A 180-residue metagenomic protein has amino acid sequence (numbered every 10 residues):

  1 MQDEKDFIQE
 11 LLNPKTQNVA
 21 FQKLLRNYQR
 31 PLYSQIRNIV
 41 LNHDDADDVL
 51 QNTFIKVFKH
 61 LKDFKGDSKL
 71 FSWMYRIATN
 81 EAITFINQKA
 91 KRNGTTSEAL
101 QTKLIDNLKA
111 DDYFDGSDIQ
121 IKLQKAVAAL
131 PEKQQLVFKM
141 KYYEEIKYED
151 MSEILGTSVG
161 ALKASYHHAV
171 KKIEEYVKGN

Functional and structural regions predicted by a protein language model:
M1-K5, R92-S117: Internal acidic/polar
M1-R30, N38, D150, G179-N180: N-terminal module of bacterial RNA polymerase sigma factors
N13, F54-K69: Sigma70-family region 2
L25-H43, H60, V127, K172 (+1 more regions): Amphipathic, Lys/Arg- and hydrophobic-enriched alpha-helical face
D48-I55, S68-N80: Structural recognition of an alpha-helix C-terminal capping motif at a helix-to-coil junction
D63-K65, R76-T96, H168: Arg/Lys-rich amphipathic alpha helix in sigma70-family domain 2
N87, L130, Q135, V170-N180: Short, Lys/Arg-enriched C-terminal cap helix and immediately downstream tail that follows
V137-K141: A short pre-motif secondary-structure segment
